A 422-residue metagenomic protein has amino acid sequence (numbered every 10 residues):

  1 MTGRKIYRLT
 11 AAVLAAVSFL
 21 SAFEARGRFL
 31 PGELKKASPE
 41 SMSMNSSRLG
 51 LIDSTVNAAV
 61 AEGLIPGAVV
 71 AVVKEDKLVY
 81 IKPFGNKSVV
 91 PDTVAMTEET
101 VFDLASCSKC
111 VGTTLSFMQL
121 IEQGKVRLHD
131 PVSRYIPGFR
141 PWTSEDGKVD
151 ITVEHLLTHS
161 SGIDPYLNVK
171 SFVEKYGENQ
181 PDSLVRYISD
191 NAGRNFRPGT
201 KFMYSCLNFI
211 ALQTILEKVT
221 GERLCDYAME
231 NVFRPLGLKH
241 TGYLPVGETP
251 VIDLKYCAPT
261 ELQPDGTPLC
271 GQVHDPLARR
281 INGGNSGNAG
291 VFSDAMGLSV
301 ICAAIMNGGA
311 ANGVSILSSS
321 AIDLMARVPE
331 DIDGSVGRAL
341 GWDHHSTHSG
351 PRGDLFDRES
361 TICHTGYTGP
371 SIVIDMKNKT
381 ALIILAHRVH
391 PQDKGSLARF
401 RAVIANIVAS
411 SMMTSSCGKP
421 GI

Functional and structural regions predicted by a protein language model:
M1-F29: Bacterial Sec-dependent N-terminal signal peptides
L30, A37-F102, P141, R186 (+1 more regions): Short, conserved catalytic-motif segment at the N-terminal edge
L30-G32, S88, T143-E359: Short, surface-exposed loop or secondary-structure junction motifs that flank catalytic or metal-binding residues
N45, K109, D294: Short, conserved phosphate/pyrophosphate- and ester-handling motifs at nucleotide-, phospho-/glycolipid
G50, V56, V70, D76 (+5 more regions): Active-site SXXK
L128-S144, R234-L236: Short, glycine/proline-biased beta-turn/loop segments that scaffold the active-site neighborhood
H364-I422: Structured C-terminal helix/loop/strand segments within mature extracytoplasmic catalytic/sensor domains
